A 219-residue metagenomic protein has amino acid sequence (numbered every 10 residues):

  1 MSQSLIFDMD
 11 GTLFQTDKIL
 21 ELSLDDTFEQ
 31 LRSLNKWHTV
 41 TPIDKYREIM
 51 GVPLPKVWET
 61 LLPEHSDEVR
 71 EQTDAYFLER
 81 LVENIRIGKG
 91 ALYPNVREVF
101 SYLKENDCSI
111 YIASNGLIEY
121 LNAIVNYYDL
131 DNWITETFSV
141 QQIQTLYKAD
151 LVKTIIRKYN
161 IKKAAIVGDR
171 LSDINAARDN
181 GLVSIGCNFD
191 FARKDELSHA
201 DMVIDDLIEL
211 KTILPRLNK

Functional and structural regions predicted by a protein language model:
M1-F7, K163, K219: Non-catalytic pre-domain segments flanking phosphatase-related domains
S2-P94: N-terminal helical cap/lid subdomain that shapes the substrate entry/recognition surface in HAD-like hydrolases
T12, S114-G116: Conserved phosphate-coupling serine/threonine residues in phosphotransfer and NTP-handling enzymes
Y46, L130-L146: A short, structured active-site edge motif that brings together acidic residues
E83-I112, N122, A149: Short, acidic loop-to-helix structural element flanking the phosphoryl-transfer center in phosphate-processing enzymes
R97-K104, I156, I174-R178: Surface-exposed amphipathic alpha-helices with a cationic face
K148-I174: Conserved Lys-Pro-Asp/Glu-containing loop-to-beta segment of HAD-superfamily phosphomonoesterases, centered on
I166-M202: Acidic, Mg2+-coordinating phosphoryl-transfer loop and its flanking beta/alpha structural elements, shared across
